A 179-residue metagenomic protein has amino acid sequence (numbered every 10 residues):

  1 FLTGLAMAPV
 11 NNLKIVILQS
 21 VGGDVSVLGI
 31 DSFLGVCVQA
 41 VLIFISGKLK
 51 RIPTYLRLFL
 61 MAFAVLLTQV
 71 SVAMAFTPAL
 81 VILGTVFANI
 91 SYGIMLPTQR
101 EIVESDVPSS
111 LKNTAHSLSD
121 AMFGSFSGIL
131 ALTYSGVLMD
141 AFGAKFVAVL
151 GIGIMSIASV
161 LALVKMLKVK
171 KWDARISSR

Functional and structural regions predicted by a protein language model:
F1-V10, V86-I90, A121: Pair of pore-lining "gating" transmembrane helices in MFS-fold secondary transporters
L2-D31, L96: Helix-loop boundary and gating motifs at the non-cytosolic
L28-K50, G128-I129: Transmembrane alpha-helices of Major Facilitator/SLC transporters
L56-S71, I152: Structural signature of the two symmetry-related core transmembrane helices
A73-G84: Helix-loop junctions at membrane interfaces in 12-TM secondary transporters
I94-P108: Intracellular juxtamembrane helix-capping segments at the cytosolic ends of symmetry-related transmembrane helices
N113-A141: A late C-terminal transmembrane helix in Major Facilitator Superfamily
G136-S156: A membrane-interface helix-boundary motif in multi-pass transporters
